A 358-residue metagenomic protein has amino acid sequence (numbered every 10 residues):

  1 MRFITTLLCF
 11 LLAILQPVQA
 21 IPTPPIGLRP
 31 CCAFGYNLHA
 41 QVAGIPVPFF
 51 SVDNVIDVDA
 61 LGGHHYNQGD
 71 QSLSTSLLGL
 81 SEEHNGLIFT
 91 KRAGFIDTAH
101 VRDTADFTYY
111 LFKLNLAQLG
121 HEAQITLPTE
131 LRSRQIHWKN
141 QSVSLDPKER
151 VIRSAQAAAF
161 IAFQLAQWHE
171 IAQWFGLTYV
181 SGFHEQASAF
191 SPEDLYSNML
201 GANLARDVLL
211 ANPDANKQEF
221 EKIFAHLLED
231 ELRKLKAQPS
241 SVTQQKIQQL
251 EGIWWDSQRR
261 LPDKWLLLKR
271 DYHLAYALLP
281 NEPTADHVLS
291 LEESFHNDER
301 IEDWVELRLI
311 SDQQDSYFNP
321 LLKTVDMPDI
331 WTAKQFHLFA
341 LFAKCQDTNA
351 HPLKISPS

Functional and structural regions predicted by a protein language model:
M1-I4: Positively charged n-region of N-terminal signal peptides that target proteins for export
T6-I14: Bacterial N-terminal signal peptides
V18-A187, R206-S358: Bulky hydrophobic segments
E170, D194, L200: Divalent metal-coordination and catalytic microenvironments
G182, S197-N203: Long, internal stretches of domain cores in catalytic or enzyme-like folds, emphasizing the mature domain core
F190-S191: Hydrophobic/aromatic-rich structural module bridging two neighboring secondary-structure elements via a short loop
